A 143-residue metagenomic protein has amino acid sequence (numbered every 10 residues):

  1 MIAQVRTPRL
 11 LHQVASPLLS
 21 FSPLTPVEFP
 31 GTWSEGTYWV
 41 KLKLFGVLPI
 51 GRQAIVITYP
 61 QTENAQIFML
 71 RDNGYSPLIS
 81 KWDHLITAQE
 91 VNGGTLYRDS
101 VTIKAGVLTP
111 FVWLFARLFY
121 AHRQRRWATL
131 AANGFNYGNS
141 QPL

Functional and structural regions predicted by a protein language model:
M1-E35: Hydrophobic ligand-binding cavity/cleft-lining segments
F21-G31, T58-P60, L85-Q89: Short amphipathic beta-strand and strand-loop transition segments with alternating hydrophobic
T32, V47-P49, S76-S80: A generic structural micro-feature
G36-F45, M69-S76: Short beta-strand segments that buttress and anchor functional surface loops
K41-L44, A54, Y59: Surface-exposed, charged secondary-structure patches
I50-V56, S80-L85: Short, surface-exposed coil-to-beta transition loops
L70-R117: Beta-strand/loop substructures that line and gate deep hydrophobic ligand-binding cavities in soluble
T102-L143: A conserved amphipathic terminal alpha-helix motif
